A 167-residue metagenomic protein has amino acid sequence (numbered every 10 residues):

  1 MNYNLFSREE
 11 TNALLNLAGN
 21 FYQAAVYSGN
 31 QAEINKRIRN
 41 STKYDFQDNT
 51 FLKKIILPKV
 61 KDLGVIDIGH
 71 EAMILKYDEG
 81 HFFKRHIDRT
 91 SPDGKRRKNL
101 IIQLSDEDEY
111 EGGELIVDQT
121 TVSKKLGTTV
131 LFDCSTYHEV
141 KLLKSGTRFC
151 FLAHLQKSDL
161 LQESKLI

Functional and structural regions predicted by a protein language model:
M1-D67: Non-heme Fe(II)/2-oxoglutarate
K54-I167: Catalytic core of non-heme Fe(II) oxygenases with the double-stranded beta-helix
